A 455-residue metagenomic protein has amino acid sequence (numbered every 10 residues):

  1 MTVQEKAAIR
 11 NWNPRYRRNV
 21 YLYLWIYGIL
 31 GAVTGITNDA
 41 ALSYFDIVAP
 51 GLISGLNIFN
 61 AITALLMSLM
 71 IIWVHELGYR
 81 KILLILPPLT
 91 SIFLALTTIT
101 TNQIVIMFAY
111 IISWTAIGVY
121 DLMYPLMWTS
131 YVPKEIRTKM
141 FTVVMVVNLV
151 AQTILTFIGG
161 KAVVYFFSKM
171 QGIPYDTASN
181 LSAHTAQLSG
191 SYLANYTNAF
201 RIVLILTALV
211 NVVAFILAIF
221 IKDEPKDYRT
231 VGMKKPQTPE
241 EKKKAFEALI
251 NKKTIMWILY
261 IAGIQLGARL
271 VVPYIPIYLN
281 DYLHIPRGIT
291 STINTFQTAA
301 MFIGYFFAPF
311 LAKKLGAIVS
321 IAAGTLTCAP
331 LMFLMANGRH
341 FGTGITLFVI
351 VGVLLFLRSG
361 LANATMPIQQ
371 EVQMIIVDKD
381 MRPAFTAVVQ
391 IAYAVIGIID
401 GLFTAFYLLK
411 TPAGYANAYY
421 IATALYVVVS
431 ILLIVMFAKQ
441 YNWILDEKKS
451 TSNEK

Functional and structural regions predicted by a protein language model:
T2-V20, D223-L259, N453-K455: Juxtamembrane intracellular "pre-TM" segments in multi-pass secondary transporters
E5-L65, I255-N294: Helix-loop boundary and gating motifs at the non-cytosolic
G55-W73, T295-F307: Central cavity-lining transmembrane alpha-helices of secondary-active solute carriers, predominantly the Major
M67-Y79, G304-A317, L408-L409: Helix-to-loop junctions at the C-terminal end of transmembrane segments in multipass secondary transporters
P88-N102, L326-G344: C-terminal ends and interior cores of transmembrane alpha-helices in multi-pass membrane transporters/permeases
V119-P133, A362-V377: Intracellular juxtamembrane helix-capping segments at the cytosolic ends of symmetry-related transmembrane helices
V164-A208, L408-Y426: A membrane-interface helix-boundary motif in multi-pass transporters
M170-T185, F220-K244, N442-N453: Flexible cytoplasmic inter-helical loops of multi-pass small-molecule transporters
